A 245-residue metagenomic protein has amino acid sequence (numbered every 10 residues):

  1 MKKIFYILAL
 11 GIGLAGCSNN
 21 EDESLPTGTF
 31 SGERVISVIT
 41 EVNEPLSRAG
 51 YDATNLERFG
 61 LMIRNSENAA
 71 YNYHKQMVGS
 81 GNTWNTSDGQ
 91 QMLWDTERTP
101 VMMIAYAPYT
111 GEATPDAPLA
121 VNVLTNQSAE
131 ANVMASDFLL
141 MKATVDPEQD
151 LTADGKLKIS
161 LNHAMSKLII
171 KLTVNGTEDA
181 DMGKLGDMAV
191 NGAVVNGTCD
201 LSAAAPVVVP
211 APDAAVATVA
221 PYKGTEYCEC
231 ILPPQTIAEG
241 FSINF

Functional and structural regions predicted by a protein language model:
K2-L10, L14-F245: Sec-type signal peptide cleavage vicinity
